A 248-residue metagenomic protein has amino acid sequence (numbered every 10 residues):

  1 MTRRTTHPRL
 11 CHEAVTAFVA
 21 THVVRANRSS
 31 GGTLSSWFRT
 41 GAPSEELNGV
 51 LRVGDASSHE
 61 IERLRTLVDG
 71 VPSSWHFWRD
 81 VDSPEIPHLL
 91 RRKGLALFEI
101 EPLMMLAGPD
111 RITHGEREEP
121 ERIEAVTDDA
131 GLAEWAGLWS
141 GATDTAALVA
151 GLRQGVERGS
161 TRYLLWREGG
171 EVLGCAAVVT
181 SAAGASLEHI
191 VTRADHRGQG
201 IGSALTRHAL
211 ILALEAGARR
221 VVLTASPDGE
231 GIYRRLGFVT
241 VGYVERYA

Functional and structural regions predicted by a protein language model:
M1-G70, D82-S83: N-terminal charged segments
V23-R25, G70-S73, D82, F98-E101 (+2 more regions): A short helix-loop-beta-strand connector motif used in the catalytic cores of GNAT acetyltransferases and, in some
P43-N48, F98, V179-E188, R197: A conserved beta-turn-beta hairpin within the catalytic core of GNAT-like acetyltransferases that forms part
G54-A130, A248: Acyl-donor-binding surface of acyltransferase catalytic domains
S58-R65, T192, G198-I211, E215 (+1 more regions): Conserved acetyl-CoA-binding loop-helix of GNAT-fold acetyltransferases
G70-R79, A213-A225: Conserved GNAT acetyl-CoA-binding A-motif
S83-A96, S203, E215, P227-Y243: Conserved active-site alpha-helix within GNAT-family acetyltransferase domains
A146-R193: A conserved beta-strand-loop-helix scaffold within acyl/acetyltransferase catalytic domains
